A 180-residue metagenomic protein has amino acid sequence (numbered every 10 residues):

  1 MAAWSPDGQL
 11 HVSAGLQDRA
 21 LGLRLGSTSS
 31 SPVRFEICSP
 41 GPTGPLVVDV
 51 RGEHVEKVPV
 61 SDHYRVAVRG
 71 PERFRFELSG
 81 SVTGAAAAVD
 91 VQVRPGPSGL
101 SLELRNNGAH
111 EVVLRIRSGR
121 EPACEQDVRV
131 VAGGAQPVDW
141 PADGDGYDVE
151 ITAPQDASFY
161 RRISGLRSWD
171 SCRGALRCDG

Functional and structural regions predicted by a protein language model:
M1-D7: Proline/serine/threonine-rich low-complexity linkers at boundaries of modular beta-sandwich domains
S5, R34-I37, P45, R117 (+2 more regions): Catalytic cores of eukaryotic secretory-pathway lumenal/extracellular enzymes that build and remodel glycoconjugates
V12-D18, V93-G96: Short, solvent-exposed loop/linker segments at the N-terminal edge of repeated beta-sheet extracellular domains
G15-V33, L100-V112, I116-S118: Asparagine-centered strand-capping/turn motif at beta-strand->loop junctions
S30-R34, R73-F76, E111-V113, A157-F159: Short, surface-exposed beta-strand/loop "edge" segments at domain boundaries and coil↔beta transitions
V33-R65, S118-D148, T152-Q155: Intrinsically disordered, low-complexity Pro/Gly/Ser/Thr-rich segments with frequent PxxP/GP/PP motifs and embedded
P59-P95, A142-G180: Terminal connector regions
